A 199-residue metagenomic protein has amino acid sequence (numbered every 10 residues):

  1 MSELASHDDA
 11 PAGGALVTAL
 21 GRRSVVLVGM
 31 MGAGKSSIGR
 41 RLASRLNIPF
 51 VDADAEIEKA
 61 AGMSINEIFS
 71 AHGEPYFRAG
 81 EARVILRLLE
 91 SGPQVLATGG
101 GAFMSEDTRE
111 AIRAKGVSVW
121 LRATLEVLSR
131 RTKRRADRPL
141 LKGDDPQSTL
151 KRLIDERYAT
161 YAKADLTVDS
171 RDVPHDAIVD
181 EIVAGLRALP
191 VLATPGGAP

Functional and structural regions predicted by a protein language model:
M1-L20, R41, R45, S91 (+1 more regions): NTP-dependent small-molecule kinase module
L27: Hydrophobic anchor at the beta1->P-loop junction of P-loop NTPases
G32: Walker A (P-loop) phosphate-binding loop of P-loop NTPases
K35: Conserved lysine of the Walker
I38: Hydrophobic positions on the alpha1 helix immediately C-terminal to the Walker A/P-loop
P49-R113, D137-R138, T160: ATP-dependent small-molecule kinase phosphotransfer cores that center on conserved nucleotide phosphate-binding segments
A114-A159: A glycine- and Lys/Arg-enriched "phosphate-lid" helix/loop adjacent to the NTP-binding pocket of small-molecule kinases
